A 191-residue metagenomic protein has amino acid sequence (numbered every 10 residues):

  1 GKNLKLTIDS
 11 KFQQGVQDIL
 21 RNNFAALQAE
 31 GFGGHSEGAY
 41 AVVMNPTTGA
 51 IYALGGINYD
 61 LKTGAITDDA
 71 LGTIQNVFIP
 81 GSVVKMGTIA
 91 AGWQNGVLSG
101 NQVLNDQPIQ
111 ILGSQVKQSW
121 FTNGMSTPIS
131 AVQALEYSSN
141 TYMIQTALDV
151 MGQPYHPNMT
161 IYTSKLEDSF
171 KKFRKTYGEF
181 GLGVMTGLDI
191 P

Functional and structural regions predicted by a protein language model:
G1-A39: Conserved, well-ordered alpha-helix/loop/beta-strand core segments that scaffold catalytic motifs
I8, F12, G33-F78, A90-P191: Beta-lactam-recognizing serine transpeptidase/beta-lactamase-like catalytic domain environment
G81-I89: Active/ligand-binding-proximal structured segments within catalytic/core domains that scaffold catalytic residues
